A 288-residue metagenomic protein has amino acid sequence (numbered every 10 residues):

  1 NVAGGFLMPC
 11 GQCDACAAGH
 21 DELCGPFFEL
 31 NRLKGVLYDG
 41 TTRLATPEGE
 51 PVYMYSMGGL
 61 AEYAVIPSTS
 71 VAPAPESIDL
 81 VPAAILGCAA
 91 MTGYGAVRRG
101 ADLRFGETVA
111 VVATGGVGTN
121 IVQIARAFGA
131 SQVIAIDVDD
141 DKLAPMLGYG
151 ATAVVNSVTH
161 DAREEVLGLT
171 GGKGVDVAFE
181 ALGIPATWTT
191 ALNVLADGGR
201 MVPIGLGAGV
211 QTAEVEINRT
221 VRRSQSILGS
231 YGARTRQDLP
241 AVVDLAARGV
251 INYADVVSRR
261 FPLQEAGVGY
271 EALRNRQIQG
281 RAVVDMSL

Functional and structural regions predicted by a protein language model:
N1-A3, V109, M201: Generic structural signal for buried aliphatic residues
N1-S70: Glycine-rich phosphate/adenylate-binding loop and adjacent beta-alpha elements of nucleotide- or dinucleotide-binding
L60, V71, A90, R163 (+5 more regions): A general structural signal for well-ordered alpha-helical segments in protein cores
E62-Y63, T69-H160, E164: Mid-domain Rossmann-like dinucleotide-binding core that forms the NAD(H)/NADP(H) cofactor-binding site
A101-F105, F128, I134, V138-S226 (+1 more regions): Glycine-rich cofactor phosphate-binding loops and adjacent beta1-alpha1 units of small-molecule cofactor enzyme domains
G129-S131, G174, V250-V256: A local structural motif
T189-N193, R236-L288: C-terminal hydrophobic helical "lid"/dimerization subdomain of Rossmann-like NAD(P)H-dependent oxidoreductases
G199-I204, E214-D255: Rossmann-fold dehydrogenase core element
